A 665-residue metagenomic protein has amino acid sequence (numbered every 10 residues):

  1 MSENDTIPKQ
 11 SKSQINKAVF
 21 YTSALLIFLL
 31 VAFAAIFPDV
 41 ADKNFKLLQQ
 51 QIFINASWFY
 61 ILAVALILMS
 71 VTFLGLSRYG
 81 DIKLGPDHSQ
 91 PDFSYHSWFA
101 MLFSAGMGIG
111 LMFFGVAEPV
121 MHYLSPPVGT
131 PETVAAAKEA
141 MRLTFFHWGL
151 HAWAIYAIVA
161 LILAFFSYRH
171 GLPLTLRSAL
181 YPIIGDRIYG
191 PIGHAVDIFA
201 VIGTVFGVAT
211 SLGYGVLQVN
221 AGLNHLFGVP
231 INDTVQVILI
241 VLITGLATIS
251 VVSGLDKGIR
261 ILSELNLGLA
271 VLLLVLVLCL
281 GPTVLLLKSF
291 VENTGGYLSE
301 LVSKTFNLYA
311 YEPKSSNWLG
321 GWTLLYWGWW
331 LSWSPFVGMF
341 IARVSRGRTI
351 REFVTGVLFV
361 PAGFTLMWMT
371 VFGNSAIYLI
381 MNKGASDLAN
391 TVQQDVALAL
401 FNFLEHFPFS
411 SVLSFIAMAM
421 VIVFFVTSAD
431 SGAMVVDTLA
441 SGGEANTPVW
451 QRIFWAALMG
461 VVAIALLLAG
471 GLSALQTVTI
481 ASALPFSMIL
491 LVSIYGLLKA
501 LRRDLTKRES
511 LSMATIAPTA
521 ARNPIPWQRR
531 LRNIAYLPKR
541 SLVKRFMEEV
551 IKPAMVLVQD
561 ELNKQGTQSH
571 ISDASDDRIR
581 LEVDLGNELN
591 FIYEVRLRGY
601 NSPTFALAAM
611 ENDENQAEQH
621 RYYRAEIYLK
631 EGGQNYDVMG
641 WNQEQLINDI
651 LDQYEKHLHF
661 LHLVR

Functional and structural regions predicted by a protein language model:
S2-A136, V252: N-terminal alpha-helical transmembrane segments of multi-pass membrane transport and channel/translocase proteins
S2-Q14, P173-P191, G215-I238, A270-L273 (+3 more regions): Helix-loop-helix connectors at the membrane interface of multi-pass transporters/channels
S2-S11, K43-Q49, L76-Y95, V120-L143 (+4 more regions): Flexible loop linkers connecting adjacent transmembrane helices in multi-pass alpha-helical membrane transporters
D5-K12, F37-I52, V71-Q90, M141-H147 (+8 more regions): Membrane-water interface regions at transmembrane-helix termini and the short interhelical loops of multi-pass membrane
Q10-Y21, L25-A35, L68-F73, M107-L111 (+5 more regions): Helix-loop-helix module between adjacent transmembrane segments
Y21-I36, I61-M69, F227-S253, L272 (+2 more regions): Transmembrane alpha-helical segments of multi-pass small-molecule transport proteins
F114-P126, L278-E300, A362, L366-D395: Extracellular/periplasmic helix-exit of transmembrane alpha-helices
S299-S316, S375-S411: Membrane-interface interhelical connector segments
